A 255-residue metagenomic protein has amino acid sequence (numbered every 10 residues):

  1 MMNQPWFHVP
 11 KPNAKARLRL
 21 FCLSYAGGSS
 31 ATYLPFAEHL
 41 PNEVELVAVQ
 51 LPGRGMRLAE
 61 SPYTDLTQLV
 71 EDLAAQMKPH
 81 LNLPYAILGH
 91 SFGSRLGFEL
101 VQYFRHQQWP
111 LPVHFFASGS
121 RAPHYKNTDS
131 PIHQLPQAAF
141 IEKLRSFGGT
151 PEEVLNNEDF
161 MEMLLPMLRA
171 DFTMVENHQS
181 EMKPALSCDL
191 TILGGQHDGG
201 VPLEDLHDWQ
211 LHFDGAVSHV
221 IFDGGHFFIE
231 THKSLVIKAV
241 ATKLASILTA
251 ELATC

Functional and structural regions predicted by a protein language model:
M1-L88, R95-C255: Domain-scale detector for complete catalytic domains at protein termini or as standalone homologs
